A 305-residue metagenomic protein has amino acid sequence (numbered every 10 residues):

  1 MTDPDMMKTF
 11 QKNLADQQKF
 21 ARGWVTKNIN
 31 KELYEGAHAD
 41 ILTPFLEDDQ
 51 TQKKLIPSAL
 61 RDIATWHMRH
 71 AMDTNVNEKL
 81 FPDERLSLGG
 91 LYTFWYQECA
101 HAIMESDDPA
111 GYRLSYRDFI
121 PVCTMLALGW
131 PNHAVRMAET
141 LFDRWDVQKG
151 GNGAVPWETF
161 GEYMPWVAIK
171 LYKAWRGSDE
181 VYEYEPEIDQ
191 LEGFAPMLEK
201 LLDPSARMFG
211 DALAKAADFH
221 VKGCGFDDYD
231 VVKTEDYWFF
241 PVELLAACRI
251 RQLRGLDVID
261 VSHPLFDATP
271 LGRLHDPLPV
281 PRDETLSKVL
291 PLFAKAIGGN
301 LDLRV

Functional and structural regions predicted by a protein language model:
D3-P4: Solvent-exposed interaction surfaces and binding hotspots enriched for charged
K8-V221: Eukaryote-skewed repeat-based solenoidal scaffolds used as protein-protein interaction platforms, primarily
N152-P156, G225-Y237: Acidic, Ser/Thr-rich low-complexity linear motifs
L191, H220, C224, D236 (+1 more regions): Residue-level signal for functionally critical sites in structured catalytic/ligand-binding pockets
P204-V232, P270-V280: Non-catalytic carbohydrate-binding regions of carbohydrate-active enzymes
D230-V305: C-terminal structured domains
